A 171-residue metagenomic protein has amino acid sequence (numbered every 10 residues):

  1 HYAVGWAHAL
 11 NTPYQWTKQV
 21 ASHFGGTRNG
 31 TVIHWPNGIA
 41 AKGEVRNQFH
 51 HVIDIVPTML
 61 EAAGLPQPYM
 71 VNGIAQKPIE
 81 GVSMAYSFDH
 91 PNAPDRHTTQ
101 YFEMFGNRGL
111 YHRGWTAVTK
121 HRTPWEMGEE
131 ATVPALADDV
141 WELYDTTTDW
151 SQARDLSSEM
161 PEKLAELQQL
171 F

Functional and structural regions predicted by a protein language model:
H1-F24, I39-Q48, V52-E142, T146: C-terminal cap/loop subdomain of S1 sulfatases and analogous C-terminal strand-loop tails that border
H1-V4, Q152, L170: Short intrinsically disordered, low-complexity coil segments enriched in acidic
T27-P36: Active-site-adjacent bridging/hinge elements
E61, H90, E159, Q169-L170: Residues within well-ordered alpha-helical secondary structure of globular protein domains
N92-P94, L164-F171: Short, intrinsically disordered, charge-balanced linker/junction segments flanking boundaries in proteins
D149: Intrinsically disordered, low-complexity polar regions and short flexible loop motifs
R154-E162: Active-site-proximal N-terminal segment of extracellular/periplasmic enzymes that hydrolyze or transfer
